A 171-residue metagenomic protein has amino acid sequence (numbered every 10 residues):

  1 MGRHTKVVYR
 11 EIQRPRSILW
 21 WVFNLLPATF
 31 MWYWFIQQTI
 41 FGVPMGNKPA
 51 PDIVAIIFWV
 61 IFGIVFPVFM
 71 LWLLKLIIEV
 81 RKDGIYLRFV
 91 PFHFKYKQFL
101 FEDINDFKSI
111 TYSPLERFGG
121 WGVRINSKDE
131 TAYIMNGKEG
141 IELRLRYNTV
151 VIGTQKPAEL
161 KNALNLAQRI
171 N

Functional and structural regions predicted by a protein language model:
M1-D52, A132: N-terminal membrane-targeting/pre-transmembrane regions
T5, Y9, N126-N171: A membrane-cytosol interface segment of integral membrane proteins
L19-W20, Y96-F99, K161-N165: A short, polar/proline- and glycine-enriched secondary-structure boundary/capping micro-motif
F58-K75: Transmembrane alpha-helices and immediately adjacent membrane-cytoplasm interface residues in multi-pass integral
L74-V90: Membrane-helix interface/capping segments
E79, Q98, V151-T154: Short aromatic/basic micro-patch
K82, F101, P157: ATP/adenylate-binding site constellation spanning eukaryotic-like Ser/Thr protein kinases, ABC-transporter
L87-T149: Non-transmembrane, membrane-adjacent beta-strand/coil modules in membrane-associated proteins and peripheral
